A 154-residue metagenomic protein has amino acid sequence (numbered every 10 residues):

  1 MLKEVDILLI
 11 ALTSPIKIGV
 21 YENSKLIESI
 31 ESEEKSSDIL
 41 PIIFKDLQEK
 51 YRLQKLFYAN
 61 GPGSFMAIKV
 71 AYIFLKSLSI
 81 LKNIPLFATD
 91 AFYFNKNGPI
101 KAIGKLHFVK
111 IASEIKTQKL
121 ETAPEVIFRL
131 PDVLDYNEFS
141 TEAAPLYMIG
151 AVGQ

Functional and structural regions predicted by a protein language model:
M1-I39, E49-K50, L81-Q154: Oxyanion-binding and handling regions
E4, I42, Y58, V70-Y72 (+1 more regions): Residue-level detector of functional hotspots within protein domains
L8-L12, F44, G63: Short, functional N-terminal and low-complexity linear motifs
E28-S32, N60-F65: A short glycine/serine-rich beta->alpha loop
D38, I42-K45, Y72-K76: N-terminal, well-ordered alpha-helical segments
I43-K55: Phosphate/pyrophosphate-binding loops at sites that engage ATP/ADP/AMP, CoA/4′-phosphopantetheine, polyphosphate
K55-N60, M66-L86: DPxDG-like acidic metal-binding loop motif
